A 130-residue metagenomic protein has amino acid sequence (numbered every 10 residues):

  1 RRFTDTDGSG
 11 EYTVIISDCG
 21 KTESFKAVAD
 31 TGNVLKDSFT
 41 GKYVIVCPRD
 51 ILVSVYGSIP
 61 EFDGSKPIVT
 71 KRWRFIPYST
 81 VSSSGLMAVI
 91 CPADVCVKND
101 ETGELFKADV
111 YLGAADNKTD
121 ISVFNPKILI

Functional and structural regions predicted by a protein language model:
R1-S38, Y43-V46: Canonical alpha-helical transmembrane segment with a positive-inside/aromatic-interface signature
T13-S17, E23-T31, D63-I130: Aspartyl protease catalytic core from the pepsin/retropepsin fold
N33-I76: Cytosolic, membrane-proximal regulatory domains of ion/volume homeostasis and mechanosensation machinery
